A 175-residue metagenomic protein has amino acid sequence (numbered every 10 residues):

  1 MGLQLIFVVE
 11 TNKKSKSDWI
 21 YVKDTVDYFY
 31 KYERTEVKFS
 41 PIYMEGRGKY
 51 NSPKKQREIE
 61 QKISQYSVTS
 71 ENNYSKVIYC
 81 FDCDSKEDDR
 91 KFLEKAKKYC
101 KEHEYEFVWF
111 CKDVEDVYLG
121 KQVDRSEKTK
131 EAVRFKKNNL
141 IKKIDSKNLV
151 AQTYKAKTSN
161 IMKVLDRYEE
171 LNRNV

Functional and structural regions predicted by a protein language model:
M1-L5, K16-G46, Q56-V175: C-terminal accessory helical subdomains adjacent to catalytic cores in phosphodiester- and nucleotide-handling enzymes
I6-E10: Short hydrophobic beta-strand that contains or immediately precedes a catalytic carboxylate
T11-S15: Helix N-cap/beta->alpha junction signal
N51-P53: Eukaryotic endosomal/vacuolar membrane-trafficking regulators centered on PX-domain-mediated PI3P pathways
